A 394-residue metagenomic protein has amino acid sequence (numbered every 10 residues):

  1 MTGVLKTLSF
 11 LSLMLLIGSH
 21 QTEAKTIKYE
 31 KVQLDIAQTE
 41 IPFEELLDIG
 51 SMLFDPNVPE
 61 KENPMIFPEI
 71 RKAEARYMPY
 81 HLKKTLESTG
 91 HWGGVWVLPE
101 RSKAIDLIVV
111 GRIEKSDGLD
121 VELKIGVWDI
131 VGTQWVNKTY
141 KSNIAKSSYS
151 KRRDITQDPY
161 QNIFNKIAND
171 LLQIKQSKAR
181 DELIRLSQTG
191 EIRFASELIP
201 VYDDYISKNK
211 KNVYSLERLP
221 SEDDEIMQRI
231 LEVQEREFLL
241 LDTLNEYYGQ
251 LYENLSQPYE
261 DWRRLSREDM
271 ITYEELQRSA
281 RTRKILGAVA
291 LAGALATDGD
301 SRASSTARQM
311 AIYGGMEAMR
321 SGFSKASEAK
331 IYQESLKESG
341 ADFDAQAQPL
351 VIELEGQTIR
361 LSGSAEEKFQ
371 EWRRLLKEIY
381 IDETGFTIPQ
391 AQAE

Functional and structural regions predicted by a protein language model:
M1-S9: Bacterial N-terminal signal peptides that target proteins for export
L8-G18: Bacterial N-terminal signal peptides
A24-E44, I144-R281, A296-A303, M319-E394: C-terminal/domain-edge helix-coil "capping" segments
E45-K103, K166, D170, Y247 (+2 more regions): N-terminal segment of the mature soluble domain
L98-R112, S187-R193: Acidic helix-start/capping segments at beta-turn-to-alpha-helix junctions
V110-K151: Amphipathic beta-strand/beta-sheet edge segments enriched in Tyr/Trp
R283-T297, Y313-A318: Short, glycine/alanine-rich hydrophobic alpha-helices that insert into or span membranes
R302-G314: Hydrophobic alpha-helical transmembrane segments
